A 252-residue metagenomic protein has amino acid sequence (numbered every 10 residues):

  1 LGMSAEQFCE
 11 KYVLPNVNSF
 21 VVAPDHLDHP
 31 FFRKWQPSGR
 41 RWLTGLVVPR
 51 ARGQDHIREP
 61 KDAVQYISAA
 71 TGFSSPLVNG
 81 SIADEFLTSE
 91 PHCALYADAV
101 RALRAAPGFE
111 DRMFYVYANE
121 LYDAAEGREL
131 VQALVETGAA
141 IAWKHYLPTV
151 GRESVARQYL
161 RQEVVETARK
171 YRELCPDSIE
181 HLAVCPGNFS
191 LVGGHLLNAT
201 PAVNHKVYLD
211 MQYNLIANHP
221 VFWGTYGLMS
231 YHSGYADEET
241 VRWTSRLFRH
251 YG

Functional and structural regions predicted by a protein language model:
L1-G252: Glycan-processing catalytic domains of CAZymes
